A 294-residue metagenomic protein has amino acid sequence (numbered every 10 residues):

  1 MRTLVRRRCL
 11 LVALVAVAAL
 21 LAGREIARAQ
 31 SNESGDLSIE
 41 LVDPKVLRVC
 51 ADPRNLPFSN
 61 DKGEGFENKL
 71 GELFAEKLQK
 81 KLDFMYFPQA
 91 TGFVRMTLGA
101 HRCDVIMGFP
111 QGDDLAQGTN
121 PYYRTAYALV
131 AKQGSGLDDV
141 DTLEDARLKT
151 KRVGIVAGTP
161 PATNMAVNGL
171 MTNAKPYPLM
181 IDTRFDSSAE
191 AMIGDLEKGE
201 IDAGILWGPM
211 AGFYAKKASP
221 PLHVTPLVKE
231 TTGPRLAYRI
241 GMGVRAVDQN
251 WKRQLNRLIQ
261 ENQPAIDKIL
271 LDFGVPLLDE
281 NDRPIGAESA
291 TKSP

Functional and structural regions predicted by a protein language model:
R2-L11: Twin-arginine (Tat) signal peptide motif
Q30-N32, P160-I181, N256-P294: Ligand-binding clefts/hinges and TM-proximal coupling segments of bilobed small-molecule sensing domains
S31-D114, T183-D186, D272-F273: Extracytoplasmic small-molecule ligand-binding "clamshell" domains of the periplasmic binding protein/Venus flytrap
S31-N32, G65-K77, G134-L137, D141-P160 (+1 more regions): Extended ligand-binding regions for polar small-molecule ligands
D52-P53, R124-G136, K216-I259, F273-P294: Periplasmic-binding protein-like
P53-P57, D61-E76, L129-S188, P209-M210: Bilobed "Venus flytrap"/periplasmic-binding protein-like clamshell domains and structurally analogous long
E72, E76, K81-R147, G158 (+2 more regions): Acidic, polar ligand-binding/catalytic clefts
Q79-K81, G99-G108, T150-R152, M192 (+3 more regions): Alpha-to-beta junction loops
